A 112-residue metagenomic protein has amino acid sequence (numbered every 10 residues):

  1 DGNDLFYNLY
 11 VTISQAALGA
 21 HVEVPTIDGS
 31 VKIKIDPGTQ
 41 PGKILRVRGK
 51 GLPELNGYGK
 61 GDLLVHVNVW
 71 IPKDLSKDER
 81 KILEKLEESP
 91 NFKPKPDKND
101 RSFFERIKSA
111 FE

Functional and structural regions predicted by a protein language model:
D1-E112: Charged, often glycine-enriched C-terminal and inter-domain segments that act as flexible interaction/assembly
